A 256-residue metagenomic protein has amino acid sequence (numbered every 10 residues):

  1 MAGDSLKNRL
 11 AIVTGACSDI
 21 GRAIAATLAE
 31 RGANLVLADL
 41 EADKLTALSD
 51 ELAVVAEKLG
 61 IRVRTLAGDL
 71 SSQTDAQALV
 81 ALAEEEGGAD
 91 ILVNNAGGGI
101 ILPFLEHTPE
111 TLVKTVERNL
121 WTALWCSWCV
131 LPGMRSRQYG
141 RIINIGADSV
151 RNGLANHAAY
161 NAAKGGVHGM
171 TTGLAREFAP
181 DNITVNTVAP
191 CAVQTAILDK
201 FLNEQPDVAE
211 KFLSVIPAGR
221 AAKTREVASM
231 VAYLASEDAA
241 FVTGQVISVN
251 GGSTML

Functional and structural regions predicted by a protein language model:
A2, R151-N152, A232, T243-L256: Short C-terminal tail/terminal secondary-structure segment of NAD(P)H-dependent dehydrogenase/reductase domains
L10, C17-S18: Conserved glycine-rich cofactor-binding loop
P103-V116, V208, F212: Substrate-binding pocket helix/loop in short-chain dehydrogenase/reductase
L105, V150-A158, D181, G219 (+1 more regions): Active-site loop immediately N-terminal to the catalytic Tyr-X3-Lys motif of short-chain dehydrogenase/reductase
S127, A163, T171: Active-site helix of classical SDR
P132, R176-P180, A240: Alpha-helical segment proximal to the catalytic Tyr-Lys
I216-V227, D238: A conserved structural motif in NAD(P)-dependent oxidoreductases
